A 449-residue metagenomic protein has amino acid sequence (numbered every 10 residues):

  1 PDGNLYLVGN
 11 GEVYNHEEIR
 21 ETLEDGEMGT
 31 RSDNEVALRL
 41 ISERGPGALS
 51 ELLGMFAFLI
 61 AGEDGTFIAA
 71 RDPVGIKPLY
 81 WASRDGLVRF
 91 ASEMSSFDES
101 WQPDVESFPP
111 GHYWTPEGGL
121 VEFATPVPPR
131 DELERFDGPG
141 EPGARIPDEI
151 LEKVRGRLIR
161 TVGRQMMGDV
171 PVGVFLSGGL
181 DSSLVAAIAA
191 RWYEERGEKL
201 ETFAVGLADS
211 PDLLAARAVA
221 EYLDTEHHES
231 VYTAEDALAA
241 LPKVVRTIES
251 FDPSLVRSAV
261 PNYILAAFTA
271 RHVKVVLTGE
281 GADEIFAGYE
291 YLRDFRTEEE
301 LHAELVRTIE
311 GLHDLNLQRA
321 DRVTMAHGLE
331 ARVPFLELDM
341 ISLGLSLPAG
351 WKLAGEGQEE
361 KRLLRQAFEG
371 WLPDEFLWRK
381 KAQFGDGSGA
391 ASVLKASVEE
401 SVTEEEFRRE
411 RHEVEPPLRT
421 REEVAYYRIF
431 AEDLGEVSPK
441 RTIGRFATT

Functional and structural regions predicted by a protein language model:
P1-T247, N262: Cysteine-centered catalytic environments shared across enzyme families
D64-T66, G168-P171, T269, D321 (+1 more regions): Short hydrophobic "helix-edge" motifs at membrane interfaces and signal-peptide entry regions
E152-G173, F268-H272, V276, I429 (+1 more regions): Phosphate/ATP-binding catalytic cores across multiple sugar-kinase/actin-like superfamilies, primarily ASKHA
T225, S250, K274: Short glycine/serine/threonine/alanine-rich loop segments
D252-S258: Short, flexible loop segments at the rims of nucleotide/cofactor-binding pockets, characterized by
R271-T278, E284, Y291, T297 (+1 more regions): Adenosyl-5′-phosphate
